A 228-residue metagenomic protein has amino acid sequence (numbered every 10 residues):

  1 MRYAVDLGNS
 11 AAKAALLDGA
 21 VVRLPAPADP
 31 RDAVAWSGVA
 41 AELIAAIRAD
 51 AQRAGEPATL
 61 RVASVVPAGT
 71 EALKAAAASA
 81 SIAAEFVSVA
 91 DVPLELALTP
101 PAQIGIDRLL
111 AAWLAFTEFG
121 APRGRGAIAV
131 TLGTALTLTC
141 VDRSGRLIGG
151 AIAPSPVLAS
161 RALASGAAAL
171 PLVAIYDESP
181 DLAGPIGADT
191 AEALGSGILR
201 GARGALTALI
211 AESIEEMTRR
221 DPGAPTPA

Functional and structural regions predicted by a protein language model:
M1-E56, G145-P171: Short glycine-rich, Thr/Ser-proximal phosphate-binding strand/loop in the N-terminal lobe of ATP-dependent enzymes
L7, A84-G166, R200-E212: Phosphate-binding/catalytic loop of phosphoryl-transfer enzymes
G8, P30-V34, P67-E71, G105-L109 (+4 more regions): Electropositive phosphate-/nucleotide-binding environments in soluble metabolic enzymes
S10, V66-A68, T134-L136: Gly/Ser/Thr-rich loops at beta-strand to alpha-helix junctions that form or flank small-molecule/cofactor-binding
A28, P180-A228: Adenine-nucleotide phosphate-binding core of ATP-dependent small-molecule kinases
I47-R48, P57-A77: Phosphate-bearing ligand-interacting subdomains that bind or position ATP/ADP/UDP/GDP/NAD(P) or nucleotide-linked
R53-V66, A84-E85, T218-A228: Short glycine-rich phosphate-binding loop at a beta-alpha junction
P171-D181: Conserved, helical-rich catalytic subdomain that frames metal- and/or nucleotide-binding sites in enzyme alpha/beta
